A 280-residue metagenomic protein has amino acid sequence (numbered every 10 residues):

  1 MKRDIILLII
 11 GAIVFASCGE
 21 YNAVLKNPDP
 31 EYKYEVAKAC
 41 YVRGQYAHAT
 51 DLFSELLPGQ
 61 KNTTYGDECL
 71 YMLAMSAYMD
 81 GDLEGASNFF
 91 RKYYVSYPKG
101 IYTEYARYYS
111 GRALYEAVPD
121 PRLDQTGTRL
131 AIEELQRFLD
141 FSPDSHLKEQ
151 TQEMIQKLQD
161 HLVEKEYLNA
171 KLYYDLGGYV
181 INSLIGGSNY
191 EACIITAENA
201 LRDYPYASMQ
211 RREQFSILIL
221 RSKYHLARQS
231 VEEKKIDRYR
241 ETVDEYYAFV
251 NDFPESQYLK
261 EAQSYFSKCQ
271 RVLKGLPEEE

Functional and structural regions predicted by a protein language model:
M1-C18: Sec-dependent bacterial lipoprotein signal peptides
V14-E280: Acidic, polar-rich low-complexity tracts and alpha-helical solenoid repeat scaffolds
